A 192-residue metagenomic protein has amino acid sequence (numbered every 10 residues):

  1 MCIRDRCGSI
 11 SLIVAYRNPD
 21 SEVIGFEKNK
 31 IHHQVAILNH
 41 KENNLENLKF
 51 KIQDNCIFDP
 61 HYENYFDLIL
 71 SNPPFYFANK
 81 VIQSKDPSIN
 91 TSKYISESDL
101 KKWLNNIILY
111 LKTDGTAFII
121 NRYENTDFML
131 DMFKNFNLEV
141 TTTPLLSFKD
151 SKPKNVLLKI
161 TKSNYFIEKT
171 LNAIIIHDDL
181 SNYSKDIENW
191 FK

Functional and structural regions predicted by a protein language model:
M1-D5: Conserved small/polar residues in nucleotide/adenosyl-binding loops
C7-D20: Conserved SAM-binding loop of SAM-dependent methyltransferases across substrates and taxa, primarily the Class I
E22-E27: Conserved SAM-binding motif I beta-strand of class I
A36-I37: Conserved SAM-binding loop
F58-I69, F77: A short acidic, Gly/Pro-enriched loop at the edge of an enzyme's catalytic core that lines a small-molecule cofactor
P73-K102: Mobile active-site "lid"/loop adjacent to the S-adenosyl-L-methionine
S96-P153, L157-L158: Conserved Class I SAM-dependent methyltransferase catalytic core
K152-K192: SAM/dcSAM-binding transferase cores
